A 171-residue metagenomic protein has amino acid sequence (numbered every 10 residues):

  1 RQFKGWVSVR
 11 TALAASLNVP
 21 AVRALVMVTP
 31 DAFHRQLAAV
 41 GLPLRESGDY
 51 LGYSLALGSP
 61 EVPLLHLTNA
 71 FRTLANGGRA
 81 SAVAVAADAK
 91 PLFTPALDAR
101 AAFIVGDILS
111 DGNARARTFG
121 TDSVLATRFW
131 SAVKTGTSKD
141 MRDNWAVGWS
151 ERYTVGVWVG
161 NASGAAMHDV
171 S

Functional and structural regions predicted by a protein language model:
R1-L42, G48-N76, S110-D111: Active-site-adjacent helix/loop patches that line small-molecule binding or acyl-intermediate pockets
T11-A15, E61-S171: A penicillin-recognizing enzyme superfamily signal
